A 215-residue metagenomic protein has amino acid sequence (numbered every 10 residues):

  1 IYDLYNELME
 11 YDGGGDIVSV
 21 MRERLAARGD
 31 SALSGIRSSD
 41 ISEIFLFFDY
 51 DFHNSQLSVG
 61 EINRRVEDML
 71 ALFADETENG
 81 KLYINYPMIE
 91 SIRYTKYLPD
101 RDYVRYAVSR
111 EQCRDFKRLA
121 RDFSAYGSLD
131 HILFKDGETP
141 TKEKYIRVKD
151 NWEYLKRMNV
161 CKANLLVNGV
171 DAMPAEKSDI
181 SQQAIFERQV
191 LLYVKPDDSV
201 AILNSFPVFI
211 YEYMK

Functional and structural regions predicted by a protein language model:
I1-A27: RecA-like P-loop NTPase motor core
Y2-L8, R28-K215: C-terminal accessory helical subdomains adjacent to catalytic cores in phosphodiester- and nucleotide-handling enzymes
